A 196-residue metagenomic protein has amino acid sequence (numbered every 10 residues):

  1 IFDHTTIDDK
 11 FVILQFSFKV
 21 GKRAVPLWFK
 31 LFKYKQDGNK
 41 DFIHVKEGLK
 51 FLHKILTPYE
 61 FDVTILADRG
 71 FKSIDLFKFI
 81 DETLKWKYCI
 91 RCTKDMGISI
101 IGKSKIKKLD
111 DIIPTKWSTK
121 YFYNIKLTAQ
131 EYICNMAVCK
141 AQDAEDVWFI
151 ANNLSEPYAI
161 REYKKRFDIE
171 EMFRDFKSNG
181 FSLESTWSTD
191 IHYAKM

Functional and structural regions predicted by a protein language model:
I1-I7: Two-metal-ion RNase H-like nuclease active-site motif
D9, G21-M196: Single, function-defining residue in the core of a domain
K10-F16: Short glycine-rich loop/turn motifs
